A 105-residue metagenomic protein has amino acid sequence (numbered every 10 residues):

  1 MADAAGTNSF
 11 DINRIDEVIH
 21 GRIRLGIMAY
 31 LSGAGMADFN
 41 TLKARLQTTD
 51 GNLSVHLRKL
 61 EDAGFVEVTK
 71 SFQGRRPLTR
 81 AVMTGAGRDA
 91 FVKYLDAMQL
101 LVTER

Functional and structural regions predicted by a protein language model:
M1-I12, A29-Y30, R88-R105: Amphipathic alpha-helical dimerization/coiled-coil segments that flank or bridge DNA-binding/regulatory modules
F10-N52, Q73-V82: N-terminal helix-turn-helix DNA-binding core of bacterial DNA-binding proteins
L57-R58: Short, hydrophobic-biased segments on the C-terminal half of alpha helices that form "recognition helices"
G64: Glycine-centered, phosphate/nucleic-acid-interacting loop/turn motifs that mediate DNA/RNA or nucleotide
V68: Short beta-strand "wing" residues that participate in macromolecule-binding interfaces
M83-G87: Accessory beta->alpha helical hairpin/"wing" motif in late/C-terminal subdomains of nucleic-acid enzymes
